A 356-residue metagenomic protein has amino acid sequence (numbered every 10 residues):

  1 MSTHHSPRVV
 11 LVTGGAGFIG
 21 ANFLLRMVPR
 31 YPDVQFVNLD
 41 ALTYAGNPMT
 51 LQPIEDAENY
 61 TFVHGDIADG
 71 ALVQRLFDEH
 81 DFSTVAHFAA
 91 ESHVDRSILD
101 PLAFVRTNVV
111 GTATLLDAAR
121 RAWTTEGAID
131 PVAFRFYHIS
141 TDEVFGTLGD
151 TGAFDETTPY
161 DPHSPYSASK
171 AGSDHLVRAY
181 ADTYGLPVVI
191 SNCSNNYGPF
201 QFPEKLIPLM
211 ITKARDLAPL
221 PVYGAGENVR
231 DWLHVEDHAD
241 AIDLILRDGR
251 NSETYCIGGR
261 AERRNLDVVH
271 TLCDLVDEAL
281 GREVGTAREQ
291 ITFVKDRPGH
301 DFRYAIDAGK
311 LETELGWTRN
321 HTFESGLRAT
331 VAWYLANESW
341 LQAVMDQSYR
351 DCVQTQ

Functional and structural regions predicted by a protein language model:
M1-N196, A329, Y334-T355: N-terminal Rossmann-like NAD(P)+-binding domain of SDR-like oxidoreductases, especially those catalyzing
V9-L11, F23, F36, G65-A68 (+2 more regions): C-terminal substrate-binding subdomain of Rossmann-fold SDR/epimerase-dehydratase oxidoreductases
L42, N195-G198, N228-V229, R297-P298: Short histidine/acidic/glycine/proline-rich micro-motifs that form metal- and phosphate-coordinating active-site loops
P48-L51, L148-T151, Q201-E204, V235 (+2 more regions): Short aromatic-enriched loop/helix-cap "lid" or pocket-rim segments at secondary-structure transitions that line
L72, A103, V110, F202-L206 (+2 more regions): Residue-level recognition of oxygen-bearing side chains
P162-S169, P199, P203, I207 (+1 more regions): The catalytic Tyr-centered alpha-helix of NAD(P)H-dependent dehydrogenases
G172, L176, Y180, M210 (+2 more regions): Hydrophobic alpha-helix immediately C-terminal to the catalytic Tyr-X-X-X-Lys motif of short-chain
